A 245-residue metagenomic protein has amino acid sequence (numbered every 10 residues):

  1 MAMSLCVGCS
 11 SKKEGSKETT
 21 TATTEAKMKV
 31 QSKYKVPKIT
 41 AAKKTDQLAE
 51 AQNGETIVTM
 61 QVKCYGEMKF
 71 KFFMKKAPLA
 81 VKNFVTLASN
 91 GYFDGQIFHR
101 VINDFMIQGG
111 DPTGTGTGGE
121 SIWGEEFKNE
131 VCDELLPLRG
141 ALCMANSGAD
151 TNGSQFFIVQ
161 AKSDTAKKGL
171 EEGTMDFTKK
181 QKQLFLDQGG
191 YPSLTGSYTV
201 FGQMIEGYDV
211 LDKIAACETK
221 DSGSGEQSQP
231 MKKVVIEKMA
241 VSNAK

Functional and structural regions predicted by a protein language model:
S4-G8: C-terminal motif of bacterial Sec signal peptides marking the signal peptidase cleavage site
C9-K245: Cyclophilin-like peptidyl-prolyl cis-trans isomerases
